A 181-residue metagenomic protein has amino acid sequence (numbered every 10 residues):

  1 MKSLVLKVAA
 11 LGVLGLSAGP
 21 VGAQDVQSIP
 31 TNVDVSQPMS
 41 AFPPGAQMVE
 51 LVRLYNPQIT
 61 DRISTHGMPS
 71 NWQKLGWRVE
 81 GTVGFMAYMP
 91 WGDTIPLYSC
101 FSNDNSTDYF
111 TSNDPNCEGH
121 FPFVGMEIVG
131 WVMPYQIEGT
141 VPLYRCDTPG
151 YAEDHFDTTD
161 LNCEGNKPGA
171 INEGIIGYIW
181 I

Functional and structural regions predicted by a protein language model:
M1, A23-Q24: Initiator methionine at the very start of the polypeptide chain
M1-V8: Bacterial N-terminal signal peptides that target proteins for export
A9-L11, V21: Cleavable N-terminal signal peptides
V26-I181: Extracellular glycan-binding segments that recognize GlcNAc-based cell-wall polysaccharides
